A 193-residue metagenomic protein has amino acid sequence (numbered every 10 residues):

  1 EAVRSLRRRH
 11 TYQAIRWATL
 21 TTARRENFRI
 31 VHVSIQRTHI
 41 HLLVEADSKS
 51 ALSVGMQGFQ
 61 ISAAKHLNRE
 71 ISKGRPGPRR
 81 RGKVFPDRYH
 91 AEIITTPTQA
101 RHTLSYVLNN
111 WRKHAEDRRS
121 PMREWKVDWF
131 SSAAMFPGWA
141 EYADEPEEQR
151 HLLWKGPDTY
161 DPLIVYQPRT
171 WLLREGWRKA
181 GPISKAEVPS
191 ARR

Functional and structural regions predicted by a protein language model:
V3-T38, E45-R193: Short Pro-Cys-Gly-centered "Cys-loop" motif that presents a nucleophilic cysteine in a tight turn
